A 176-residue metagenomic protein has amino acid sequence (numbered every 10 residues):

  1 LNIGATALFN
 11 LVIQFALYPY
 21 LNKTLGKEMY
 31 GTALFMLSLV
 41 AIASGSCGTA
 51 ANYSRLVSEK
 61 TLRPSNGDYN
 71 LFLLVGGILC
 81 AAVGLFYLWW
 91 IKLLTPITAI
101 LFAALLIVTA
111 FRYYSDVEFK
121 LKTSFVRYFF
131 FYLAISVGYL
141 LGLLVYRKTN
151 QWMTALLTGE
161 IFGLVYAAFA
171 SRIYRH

Functional and structural regions predicted by a protein language model:
L1-L11, R63, G67-N70, A103-L106 (+1 more regions): Alpha-helical transmembrane segments of multi-pass membrane transporters/permeases
L1-T49: Signature of the first transmembrane helix
Y18, G45, G84-L88, Y139-L143 (+1 more regions): Structural signal for membrane-spanning alpha-helices in multi-pass inner-membrane proteins, emphasizing helix cores
P19-K23, L37, Y53, V57 (+4 more regions): Transmembrane alpha-helix boundary and packing residues in multipass membrane permease domains and related
L25-L34, K60-L71, C80-A104, K148-T154: Membrane-interface helix-capping segments at transmembrane helix termini in multi-pass transporters
L25-M29, V40-L73, K120-T123: Transmembrane-helix boundary and interhelical linker motifs in polytopic inner-membrane proteins
L39-S46, G77-A82, F86, K92-S115 (+2 more regions): Alpha-helical transmembrane segments of multi-pass membrane proteins
I100-A103, F129-R175: Hydrophobic alpha-helical transmembrane segments
